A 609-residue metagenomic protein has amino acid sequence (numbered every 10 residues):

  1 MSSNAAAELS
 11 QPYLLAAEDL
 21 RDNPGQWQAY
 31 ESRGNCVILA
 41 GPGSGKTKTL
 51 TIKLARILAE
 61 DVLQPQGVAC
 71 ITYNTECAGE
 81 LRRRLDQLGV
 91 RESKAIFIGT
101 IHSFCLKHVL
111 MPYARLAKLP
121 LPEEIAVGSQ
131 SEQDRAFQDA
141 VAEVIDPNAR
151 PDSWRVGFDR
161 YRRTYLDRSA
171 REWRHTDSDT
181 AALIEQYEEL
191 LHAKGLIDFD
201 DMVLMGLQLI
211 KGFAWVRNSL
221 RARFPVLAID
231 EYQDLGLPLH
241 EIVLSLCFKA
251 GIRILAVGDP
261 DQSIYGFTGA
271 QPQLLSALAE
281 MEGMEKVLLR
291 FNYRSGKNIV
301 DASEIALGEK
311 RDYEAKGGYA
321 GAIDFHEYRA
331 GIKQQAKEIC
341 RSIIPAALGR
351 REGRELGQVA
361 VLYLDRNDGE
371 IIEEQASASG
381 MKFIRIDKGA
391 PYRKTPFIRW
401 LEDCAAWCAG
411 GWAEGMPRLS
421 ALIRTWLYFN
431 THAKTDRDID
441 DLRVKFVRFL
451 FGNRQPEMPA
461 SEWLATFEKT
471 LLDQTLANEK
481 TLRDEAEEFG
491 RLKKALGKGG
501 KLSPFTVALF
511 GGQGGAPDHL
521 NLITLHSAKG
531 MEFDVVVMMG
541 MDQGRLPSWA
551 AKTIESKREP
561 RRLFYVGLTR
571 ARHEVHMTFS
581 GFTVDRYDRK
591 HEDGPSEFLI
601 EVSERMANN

Functional and structural regions predicted by a protein language model:
M1-L116, N218, T569: P-loop NTPase Walker
S2-L39, S44-T49, G67-A69, A140-A228 (+2 more regions): Accessory N-terminal region flanking or inserted into the helicase ATPase core in nucleic-acid motor proteins
R115, L237, E241-G321, F325: Conserved RecA-like helicase ATPase core segment that couples NTP binding/hydrolysis to strand translocation
L119-H192, R437-E479: Coupling/switch/interface segments within P-loop NTPase motor domains and analogous charged loops in nucleic-acid
E231: Walker B catalytic acidic pair
G283-E285, F291-M381: Helicase P-loop NTPase motor core
A378, P391-R418: Conserved short internal alpha-helix adjacent to the catalytic or cofactor-binding core of large enzyme scaffolds
A406-E601, R605: Conserved helicase C-terminal RecA-like lobe
